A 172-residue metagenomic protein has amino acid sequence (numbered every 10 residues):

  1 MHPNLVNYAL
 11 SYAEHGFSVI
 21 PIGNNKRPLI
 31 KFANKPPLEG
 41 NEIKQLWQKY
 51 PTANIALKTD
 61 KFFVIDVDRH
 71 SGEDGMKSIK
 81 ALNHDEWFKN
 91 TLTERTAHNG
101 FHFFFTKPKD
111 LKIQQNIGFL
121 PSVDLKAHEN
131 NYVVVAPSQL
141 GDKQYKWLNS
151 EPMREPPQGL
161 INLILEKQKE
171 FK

Functional and structural regions predicted by a protein language model:
M1-K172: Conserved phosphate/metal-binding and DNA-contacting active-site motifs used in DNA phosphodiester-bond processing
